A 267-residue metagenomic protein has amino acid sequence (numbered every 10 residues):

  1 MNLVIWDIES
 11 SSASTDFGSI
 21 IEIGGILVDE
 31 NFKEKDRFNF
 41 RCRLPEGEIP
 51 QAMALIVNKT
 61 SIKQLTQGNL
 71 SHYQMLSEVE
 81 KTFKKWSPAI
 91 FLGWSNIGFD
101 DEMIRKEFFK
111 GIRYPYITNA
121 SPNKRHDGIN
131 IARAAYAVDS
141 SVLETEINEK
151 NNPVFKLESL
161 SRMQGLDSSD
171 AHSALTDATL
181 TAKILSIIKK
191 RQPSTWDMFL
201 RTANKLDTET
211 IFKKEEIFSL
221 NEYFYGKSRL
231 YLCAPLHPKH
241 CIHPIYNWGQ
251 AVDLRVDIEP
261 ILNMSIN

Functional and structural regions predicted by a protein language model:
M1-S71, H240-N267: Conserved RNase H-like, two-metal-ion catalytic cores of nucleic-acid enzymes
M1-V4, T15-G18, T66-N69, F99-E107 (+2 more regions): Short linear motifs at secondary-structure transitions and domain/linker junctions
D7-S12, K59-I62, G93-S95, E149-N151 (+1 more regions): A generic short-segment signal for beta-strand/edge and adjacent turn/coil regions
G18-I21, L27-T60, F83-S194, F199-T202: Metal-dependent phosphoesterase core characteristic of DEDDh/y 3'-5' exonuclease domains
H72-S87: Short, basic/hydrophobic alpha-helical segments
T82-F83, H172, P238-H243: A general structural signal for short secondary-structure junctions and capping/turn motifs
S186-N267: Acidic two-metal-ion nuclease catalytic site recognized across multiple nuclease folds, prominently DnaQ/RNase D-T
